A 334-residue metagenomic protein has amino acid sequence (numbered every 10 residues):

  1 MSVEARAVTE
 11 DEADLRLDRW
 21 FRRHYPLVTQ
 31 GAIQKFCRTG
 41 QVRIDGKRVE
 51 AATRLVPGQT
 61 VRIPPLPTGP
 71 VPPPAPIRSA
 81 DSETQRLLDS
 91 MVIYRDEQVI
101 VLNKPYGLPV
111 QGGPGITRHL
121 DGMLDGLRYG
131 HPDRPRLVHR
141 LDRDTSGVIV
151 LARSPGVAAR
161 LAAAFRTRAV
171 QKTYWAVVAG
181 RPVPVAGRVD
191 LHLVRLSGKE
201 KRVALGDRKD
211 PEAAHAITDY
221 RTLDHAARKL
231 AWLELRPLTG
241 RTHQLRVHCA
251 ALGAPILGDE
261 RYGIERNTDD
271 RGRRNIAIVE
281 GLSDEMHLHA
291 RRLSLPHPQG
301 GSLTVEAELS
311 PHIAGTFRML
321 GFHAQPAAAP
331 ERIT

Functional and structural regions predicted by a protein language model:
M1-K201, P211-H215, A226-A227, S302 (+2 more regions): RNA pseudouridine synthases
G31, L205, E260-R261: A short, aromatic/hydrophobic, helix- or strand-capping loop or linear motif that either lines the entrance/gate
D89-V99, L282-L295: A short, hydrophobic secondary-structure junction motif
I116-L124, P155, R195, D224-L293 (+1 more regions): Pseudouridine synthase
T239, L295-S302: Short acidic, glycine-rich loop/turn motifs
P255, D259, G263-E265, P296-Q299 (+1 more regions): Hydrophobic alpha-helical segments
